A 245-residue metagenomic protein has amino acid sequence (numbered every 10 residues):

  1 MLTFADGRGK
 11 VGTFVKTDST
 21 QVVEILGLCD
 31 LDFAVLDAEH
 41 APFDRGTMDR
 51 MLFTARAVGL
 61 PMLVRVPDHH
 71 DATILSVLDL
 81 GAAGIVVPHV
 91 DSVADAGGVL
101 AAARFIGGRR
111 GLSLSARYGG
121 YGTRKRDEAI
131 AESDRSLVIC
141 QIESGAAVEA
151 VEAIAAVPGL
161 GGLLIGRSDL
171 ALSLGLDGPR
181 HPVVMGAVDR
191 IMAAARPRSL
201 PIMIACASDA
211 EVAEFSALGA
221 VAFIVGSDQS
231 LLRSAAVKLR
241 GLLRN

Functional and structural regions predicted by a protein language model:
M1-F14, R124-D134, D189-P197: N-terminal amphipathic alpha-helix/helix-capping segment at the start of soluble metabolic enzymes
M1-H70, A101, A156-G161: Conserved N-terminal beta1-alpha1 strand-loop-helix module at the mouth
K10-F14, A34-L36, M62-V66, I85-V87 (+4 more regions): Hydrophobic faces of well-ordered beta-strands that scaffold small-molecule active sites in alpha/beta enzyme cores
T13, L26, D37, V77 (+5 more regions): Conserved, mostly hydrophobic/aromatic
R45-D79, A101-R109, A131-S133, R180-M203 (+1 more regions): Alpha-helix-loop-beta-strand connector modules within alpha/beta enzyme cores
H70, L100, S113-K125, I142-E149 (+1 more regions): C-terminal alpha-helical cap/extension of soluble enzyme domains
A72, A82-P158, R167-L172: Conserved anion-binding
G84-G98, L163-L174, L218-L239: Glycine-rich phosphate-binding active-site loops on the catalytic face of alpha/beta enzymes
